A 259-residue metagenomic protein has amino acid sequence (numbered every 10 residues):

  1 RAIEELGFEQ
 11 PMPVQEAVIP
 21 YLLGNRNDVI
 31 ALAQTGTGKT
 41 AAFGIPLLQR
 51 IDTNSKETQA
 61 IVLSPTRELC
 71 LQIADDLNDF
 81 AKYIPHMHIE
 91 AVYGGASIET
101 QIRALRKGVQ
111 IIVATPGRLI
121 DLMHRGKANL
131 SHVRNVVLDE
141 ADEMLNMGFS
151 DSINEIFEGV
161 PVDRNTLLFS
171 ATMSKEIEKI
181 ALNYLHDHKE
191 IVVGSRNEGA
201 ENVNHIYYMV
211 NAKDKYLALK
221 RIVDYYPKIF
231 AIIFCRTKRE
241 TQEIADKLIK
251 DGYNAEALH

Functional and structural regions predicted by a protein language model:
R1-H259: Conserved helicase RecA-like core
